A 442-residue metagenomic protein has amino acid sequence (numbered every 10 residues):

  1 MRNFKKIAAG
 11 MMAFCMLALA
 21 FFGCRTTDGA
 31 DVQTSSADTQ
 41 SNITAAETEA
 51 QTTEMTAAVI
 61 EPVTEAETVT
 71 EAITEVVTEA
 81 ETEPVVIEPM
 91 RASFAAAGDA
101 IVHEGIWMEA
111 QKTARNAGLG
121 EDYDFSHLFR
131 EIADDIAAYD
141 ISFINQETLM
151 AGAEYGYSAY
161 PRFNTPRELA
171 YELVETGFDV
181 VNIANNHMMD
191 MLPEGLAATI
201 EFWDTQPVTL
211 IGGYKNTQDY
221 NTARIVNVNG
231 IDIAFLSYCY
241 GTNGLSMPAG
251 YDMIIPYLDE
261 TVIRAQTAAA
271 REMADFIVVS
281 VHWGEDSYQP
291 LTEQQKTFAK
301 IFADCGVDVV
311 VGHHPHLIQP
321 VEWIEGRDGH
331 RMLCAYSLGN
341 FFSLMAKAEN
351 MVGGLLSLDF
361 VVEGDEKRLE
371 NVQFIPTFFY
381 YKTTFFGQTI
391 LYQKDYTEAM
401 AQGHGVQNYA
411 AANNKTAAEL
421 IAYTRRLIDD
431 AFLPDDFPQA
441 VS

Functional and structural regions predicted by a protein language model:
M1-N3: N-terminal secretory signal peptides that target proteins for export/translocation
K5, A30-Q33, Q40, T44 (+3 more regions): Intrinsic disorder/low-complexity detector
K5-L17: Sec-dependent N-terminal signal peptides
A20-G23: C-terminal motif of bacterial Sec signal peptides marking the signal peptidase cleavage site
R25-D28, E79-S442: Acidic, metal/ion-coordinating pockets
A30-P84: Intrinsically disordered, low-complexity serine/threonine-rich repeat tracts
